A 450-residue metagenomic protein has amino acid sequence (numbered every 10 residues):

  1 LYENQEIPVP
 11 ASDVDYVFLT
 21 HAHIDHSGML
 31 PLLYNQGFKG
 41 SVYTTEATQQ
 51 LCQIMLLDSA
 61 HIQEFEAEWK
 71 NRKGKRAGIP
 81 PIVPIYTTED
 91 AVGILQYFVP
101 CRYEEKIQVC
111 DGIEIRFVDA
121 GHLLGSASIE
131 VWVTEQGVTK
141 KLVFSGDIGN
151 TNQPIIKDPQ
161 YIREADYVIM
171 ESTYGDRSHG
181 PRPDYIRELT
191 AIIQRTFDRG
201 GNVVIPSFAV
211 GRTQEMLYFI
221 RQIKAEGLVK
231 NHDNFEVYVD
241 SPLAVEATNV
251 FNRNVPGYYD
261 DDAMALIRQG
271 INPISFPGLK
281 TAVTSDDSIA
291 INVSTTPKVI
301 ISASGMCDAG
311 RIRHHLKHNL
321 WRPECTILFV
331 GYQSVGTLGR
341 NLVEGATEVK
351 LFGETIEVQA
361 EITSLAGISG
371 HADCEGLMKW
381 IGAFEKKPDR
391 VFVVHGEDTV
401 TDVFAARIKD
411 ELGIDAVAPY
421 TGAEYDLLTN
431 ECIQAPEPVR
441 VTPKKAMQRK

Functional and structural regions predicted by a protein language model:
L1-Q96, I148-K157, Y185, V343-F352 (+1 more regions): Pre-active-site segment of Zn-dependent metallo-hydrolases
L1-S12, G93-K157, D286-S294, V299 (+3 more regions): Core dinuclear metal-dependent hydrolase active-site scaffold
F18, L142-F144, V168: Residue-level marker for buried hydrophobic side chains located in beta-strands that build the well-ordered beta-sheet
L57-I62, E66-K70, D184-I186, I220-K224 (+4 more regions): Short secondary-structure boundary/capping segments
S59-L123, V255-T295: Metallo-beta-lactamase
E64-E68, R72-K73, N249-I274, G336-V358 (+1 more regions): Acidic, Ser/Thr-rich peripheral helices and adjacent loops at domain boundaries
S128, G149-D240, T326-G331, V349-D415: Cap/insert and terminal regions of metallo-dependent hydrolase folds
I192-G336, K350, V400, K409-E411: Hard-cation-handling environments
